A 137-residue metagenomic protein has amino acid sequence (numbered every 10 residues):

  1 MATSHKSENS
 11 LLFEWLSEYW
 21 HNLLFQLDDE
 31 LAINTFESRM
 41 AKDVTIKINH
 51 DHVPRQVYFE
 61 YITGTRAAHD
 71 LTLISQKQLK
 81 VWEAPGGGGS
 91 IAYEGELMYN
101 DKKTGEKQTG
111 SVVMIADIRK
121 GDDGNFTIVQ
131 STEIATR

Functional and structural regions predicted by a protein language model:
M1-S38, K42: Short, low-complexity N-terminal intrinsically disordered segments enriched in polar/charged residues
S17, L24-Q26, S38, H52-P54 (+3 more regions): A short linear-motif detector with a strong N-terminal bias
S17-E18, F59, E94, V113: Generic alpha-helical structural signal
I33-S38, K42-P85, G89: A solvent-exposed, acidic/Ser-Thr-rich amphipathic alpha-helical stretch
A67-R137: A beta-strand edge to alpha-helix "cap/lid" segment located at domain peripheries
